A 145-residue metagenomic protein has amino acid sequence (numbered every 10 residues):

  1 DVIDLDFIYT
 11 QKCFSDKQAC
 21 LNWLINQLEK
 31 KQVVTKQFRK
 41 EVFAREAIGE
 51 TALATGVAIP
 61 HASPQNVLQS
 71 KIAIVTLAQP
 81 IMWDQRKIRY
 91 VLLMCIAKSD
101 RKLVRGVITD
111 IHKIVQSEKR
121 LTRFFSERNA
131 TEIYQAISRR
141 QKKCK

Functional and structural regions predicted by a protein language model:
D1-K145: Cytosolic covalent-transfer regions centered on His/Cys nucleophiles that carry phosphoryl or persulfide groups
